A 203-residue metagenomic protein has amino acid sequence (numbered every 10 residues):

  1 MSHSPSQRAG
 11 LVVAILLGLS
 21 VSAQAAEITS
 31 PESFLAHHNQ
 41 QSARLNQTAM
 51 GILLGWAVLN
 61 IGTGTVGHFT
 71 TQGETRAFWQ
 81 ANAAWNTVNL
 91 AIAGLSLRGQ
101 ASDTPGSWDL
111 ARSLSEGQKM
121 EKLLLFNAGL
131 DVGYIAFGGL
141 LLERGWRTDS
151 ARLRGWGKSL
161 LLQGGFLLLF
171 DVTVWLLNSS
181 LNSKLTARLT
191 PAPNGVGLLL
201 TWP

Functional and structural regions predicted by a protein language model:
S2-I52, L95-N127, V132, L140-P203: Replace "edges of transmembrane helices
A25, S42-I61, H68-T75: Cationic, glycine-rich low-complexity segments
W56, N82-N86, L130-A136: Mid-membrane cores of alpha-helical transmembrane segments in multi-pass membrane proteins, especially transporters
A57, I61-G64, I135-G138, L168: Amphipathic, well-ordered alpha-helical segments in soluble domains
G62-T70, V88-A101: Canonical alpha-helical transmembrane segments
G67-T71, G145-T148: Short, flexible helix-adjacent loops and helix caps
G73-N89: Loop-to-helix transition at the N-terminal end of transmembrane alpha-helices
